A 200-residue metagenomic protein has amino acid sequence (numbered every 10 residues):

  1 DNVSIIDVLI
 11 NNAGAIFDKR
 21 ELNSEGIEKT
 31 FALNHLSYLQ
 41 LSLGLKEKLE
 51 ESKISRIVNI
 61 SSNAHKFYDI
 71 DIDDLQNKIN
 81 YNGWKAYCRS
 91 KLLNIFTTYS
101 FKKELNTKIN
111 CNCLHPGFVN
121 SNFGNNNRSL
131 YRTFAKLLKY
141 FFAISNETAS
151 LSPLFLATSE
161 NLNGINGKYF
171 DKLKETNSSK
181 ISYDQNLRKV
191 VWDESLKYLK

Functional and structural regions predicted by a protein language model:
D1-N122, D193, Y198-K200: Rossmann-fold NAD(P)H-dependent dehydrogenase/reductase core
K19, S178-I181: A generic structural signal for short coil/turn motifs at secondary-structure boundaries
D73, N120-L137: A glycine/serine/threonine-rich, flexible loop-to-helix segment that serves as the NAD(P) cofactor-binding "lid"
Q76-Y81, T133-L137, E175: Short glycine/proline-rich turn/loop motifs
S90, C113, K136-T176, Y183-D193: C-terminal helical subdomain
L92-I95, L130, A149-S150: Conserved glycosyltransferase catalytic-site signature
I181-S182, K200: Short arginine-rich
